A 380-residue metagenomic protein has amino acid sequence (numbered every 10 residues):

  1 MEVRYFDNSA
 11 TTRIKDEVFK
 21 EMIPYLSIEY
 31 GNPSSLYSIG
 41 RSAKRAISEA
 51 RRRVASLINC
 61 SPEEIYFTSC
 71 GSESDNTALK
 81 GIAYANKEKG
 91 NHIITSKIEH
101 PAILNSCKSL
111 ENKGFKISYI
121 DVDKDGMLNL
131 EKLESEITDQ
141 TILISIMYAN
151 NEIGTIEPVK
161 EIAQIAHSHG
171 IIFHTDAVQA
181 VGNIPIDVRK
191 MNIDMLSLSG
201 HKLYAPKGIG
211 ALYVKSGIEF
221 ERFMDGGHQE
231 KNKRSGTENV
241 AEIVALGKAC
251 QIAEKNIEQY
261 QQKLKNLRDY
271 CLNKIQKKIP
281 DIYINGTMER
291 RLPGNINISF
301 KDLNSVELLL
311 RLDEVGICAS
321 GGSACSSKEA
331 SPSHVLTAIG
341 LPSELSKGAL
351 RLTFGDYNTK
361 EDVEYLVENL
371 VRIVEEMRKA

Functional and structural regions predicted by a protein language model:
M1-A380: Pyridoxal 5′-phosphate
